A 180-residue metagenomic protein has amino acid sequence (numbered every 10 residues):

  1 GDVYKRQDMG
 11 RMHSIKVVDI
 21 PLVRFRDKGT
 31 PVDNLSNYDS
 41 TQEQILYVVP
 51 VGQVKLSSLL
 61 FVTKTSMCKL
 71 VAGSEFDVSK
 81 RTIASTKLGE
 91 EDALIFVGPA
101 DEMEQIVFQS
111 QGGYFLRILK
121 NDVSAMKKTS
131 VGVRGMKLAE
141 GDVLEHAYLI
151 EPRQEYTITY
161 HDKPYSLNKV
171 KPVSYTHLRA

Functional and structural regions predicted by a protein language model:
G1-L178: C-terminal interaction appendages of subunits in large macromolecular complexes
